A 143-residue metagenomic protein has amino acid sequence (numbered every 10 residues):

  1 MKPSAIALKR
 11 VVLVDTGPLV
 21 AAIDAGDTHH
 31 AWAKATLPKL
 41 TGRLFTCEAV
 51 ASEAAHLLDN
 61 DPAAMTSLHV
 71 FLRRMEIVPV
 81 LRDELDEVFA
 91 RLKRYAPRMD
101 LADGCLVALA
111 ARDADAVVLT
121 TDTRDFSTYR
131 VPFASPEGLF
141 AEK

Functional and structural regions predicted by a protein language model:
K2, A7-V12, I23, A31-R98 (+3 more regions): PIN-domain endoribonuclease scaffold, especially VapC-family toxins
D15-T16, C47, D122: A secondary-structure boundary/capping signal
L19: Conserved Rossmann-like nucleotide-cofactor binding loop
V118-T120: Short, hydrophobic beta-strand segments that form beta-sheet elements in well-ordered domains
